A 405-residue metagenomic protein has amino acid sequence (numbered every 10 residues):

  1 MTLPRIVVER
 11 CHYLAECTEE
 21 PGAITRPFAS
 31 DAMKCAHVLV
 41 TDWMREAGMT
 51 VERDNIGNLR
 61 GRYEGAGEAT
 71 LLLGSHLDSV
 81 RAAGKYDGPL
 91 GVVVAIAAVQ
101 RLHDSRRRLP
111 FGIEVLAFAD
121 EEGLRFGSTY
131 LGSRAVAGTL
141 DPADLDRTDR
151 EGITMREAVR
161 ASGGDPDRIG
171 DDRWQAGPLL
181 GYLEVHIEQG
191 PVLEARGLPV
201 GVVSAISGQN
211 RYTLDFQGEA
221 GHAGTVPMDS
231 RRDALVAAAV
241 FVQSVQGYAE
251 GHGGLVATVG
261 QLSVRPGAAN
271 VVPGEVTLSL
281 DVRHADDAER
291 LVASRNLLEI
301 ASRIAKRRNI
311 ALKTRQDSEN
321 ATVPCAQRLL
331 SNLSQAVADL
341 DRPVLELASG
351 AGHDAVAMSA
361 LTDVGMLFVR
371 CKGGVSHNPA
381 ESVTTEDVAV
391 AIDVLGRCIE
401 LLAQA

Functional and structural regions predicted by a protein language model:
M1-S30, H377: N-terminal capping segment at the start of a domain
R10, A15-C17, G74-S75, G274 (+1 more regions): Zn-dependent metallopeptidase/amidohydrolase metal-coordination segment
T18-E64: A non-catalytic alpha/beta surface segment that caps or lines the substrate-entry region of metallo-dependent hydrolase
T25-A29, T258-G267, S279-D286, A311-L330: A short beta-alpha structural unit
L102-L124, E250-T258: Short helix-loop-beta-strand segments that form the rim/entrance of peptidase-like active sites
A119-D229, A234, H353: Histidine/acidic-residue-rich, glycine-tolerant segments that coordinate divalent metal ions
E157, G177-L183, V192-G197, S204-I206 (+2 more regions): Acidic-enriched catalytic cores of C-N bond-cleaving enzymes acting on peptides and small amides
S204-I206, H222, V226-G251, V369-A405: His/Asp/Glu-rich mid-to-C-terminal helical/loop segments that flank catalytic regions of hydrolases
